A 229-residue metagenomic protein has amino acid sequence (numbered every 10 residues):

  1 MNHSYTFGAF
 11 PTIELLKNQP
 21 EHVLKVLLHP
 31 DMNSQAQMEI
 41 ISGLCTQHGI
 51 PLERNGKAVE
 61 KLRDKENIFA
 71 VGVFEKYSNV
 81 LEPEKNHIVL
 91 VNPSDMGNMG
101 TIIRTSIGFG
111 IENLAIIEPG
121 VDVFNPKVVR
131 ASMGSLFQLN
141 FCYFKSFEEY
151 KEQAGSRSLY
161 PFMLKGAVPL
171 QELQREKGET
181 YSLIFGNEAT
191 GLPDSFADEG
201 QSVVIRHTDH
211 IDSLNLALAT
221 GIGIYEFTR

Functional and structural regions predicted by a protein language model:
M1-V71, S156: N-terminal positively charged helical leader segments and presequences
T6, P51-G56, L139-E149, V203: Short acidic-hydrophobic, aromatic-tinged amphipathic segments that line or gate anion-handling sites
G8, S94-I102, S213-A219: Amphipathic alpha-helical repeat scaffolds
L28, V80-G166: RNA substrate-binding interface of SAM-dependent RNA methyltransferases
N55-G56, V91, I117-E118, N140 (+1 more regions): Short beta->alpha connector loops at strand-helix junctions that form conserved, small/polar/Pro-enriched
F69-N79: Short, structured interface segments
G72, I107-F109, V123-F137, D194-R229: Structured adenosyl-cofactor binding patch, chiefly the S-adenosyl-L-methionine
F162-D212: Active-site/ligand-binding-proximal alpha/beta "capping" segment
